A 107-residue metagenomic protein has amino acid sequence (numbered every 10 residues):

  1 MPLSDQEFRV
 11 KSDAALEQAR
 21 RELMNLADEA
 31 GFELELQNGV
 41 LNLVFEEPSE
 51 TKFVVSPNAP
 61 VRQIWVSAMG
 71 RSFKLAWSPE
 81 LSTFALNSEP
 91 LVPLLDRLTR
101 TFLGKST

Functional and structural regions predicted by a protein language model:
P2-V54, N58-T107: N-terminal intrinsically disordered, cationic/polar leader segments that include organellar targeting peptides
